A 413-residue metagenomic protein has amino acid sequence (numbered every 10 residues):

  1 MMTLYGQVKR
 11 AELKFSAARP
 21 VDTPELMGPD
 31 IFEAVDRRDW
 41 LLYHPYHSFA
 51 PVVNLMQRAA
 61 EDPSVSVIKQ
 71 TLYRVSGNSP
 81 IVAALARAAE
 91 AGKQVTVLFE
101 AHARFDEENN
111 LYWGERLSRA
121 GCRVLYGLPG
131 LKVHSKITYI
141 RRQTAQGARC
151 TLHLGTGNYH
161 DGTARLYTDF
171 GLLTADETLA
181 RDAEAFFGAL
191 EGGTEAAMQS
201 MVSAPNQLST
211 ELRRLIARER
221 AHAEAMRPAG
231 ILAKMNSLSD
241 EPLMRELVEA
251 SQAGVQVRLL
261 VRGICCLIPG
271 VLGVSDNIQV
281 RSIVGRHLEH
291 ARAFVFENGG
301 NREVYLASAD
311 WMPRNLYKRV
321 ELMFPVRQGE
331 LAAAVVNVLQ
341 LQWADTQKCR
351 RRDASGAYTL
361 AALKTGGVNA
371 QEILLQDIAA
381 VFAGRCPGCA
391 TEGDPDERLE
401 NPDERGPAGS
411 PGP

Functional and structural regions predicted by a protein language model:
M1-I231, E249-A253, G263-P413: N-terminal localization/anchoring segments of enzymes in phospholipid and broader phosphate metabolism
I81, P242-L243: Residues at the start of alpha-helices and the adjacent loop-to-helix junctions
N236: Cofactor-pocket helix-loop regions in the catalytic cores of large enzyme subunits
P242, V261-R262: Long, contiguous C-terminal modules that act as interaction/assembly or targeting platforms
Q256-L260: Hydrophobic alpha/beta core scaffold segments
